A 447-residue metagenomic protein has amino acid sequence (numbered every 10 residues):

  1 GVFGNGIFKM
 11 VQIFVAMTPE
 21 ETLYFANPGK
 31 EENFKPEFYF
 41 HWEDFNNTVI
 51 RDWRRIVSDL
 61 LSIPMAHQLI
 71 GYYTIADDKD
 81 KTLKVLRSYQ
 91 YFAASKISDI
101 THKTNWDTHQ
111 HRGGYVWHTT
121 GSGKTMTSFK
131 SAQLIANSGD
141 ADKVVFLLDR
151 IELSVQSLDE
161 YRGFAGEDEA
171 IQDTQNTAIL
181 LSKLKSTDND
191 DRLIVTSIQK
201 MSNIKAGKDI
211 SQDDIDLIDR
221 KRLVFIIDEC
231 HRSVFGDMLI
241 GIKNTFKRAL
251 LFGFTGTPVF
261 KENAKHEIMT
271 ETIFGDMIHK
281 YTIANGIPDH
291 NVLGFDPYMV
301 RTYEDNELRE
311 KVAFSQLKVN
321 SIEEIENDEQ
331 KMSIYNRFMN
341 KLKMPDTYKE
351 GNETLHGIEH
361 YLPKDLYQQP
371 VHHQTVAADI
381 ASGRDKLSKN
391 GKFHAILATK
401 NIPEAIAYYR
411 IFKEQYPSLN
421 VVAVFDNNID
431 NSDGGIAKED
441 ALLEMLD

Functional and structural regions predicted by a protein language model:
G1-K143, E152, Q156-D168, N189 (+4 more regions): ATP-dependent helicase/translocase motor core
V116-H118, D142-R150, F393-N401: Conserved RecA-like ASCE P-loop NTPase motor core of nucleic-acid helicases/translocases
T119-T120, E229-S233, T245-N263: Conserved helicase ATPase motor motifs in RecA-like P-loop NTPase domains
G163-G207: Inter-Walker segment of RecA-like/P-loop motor cores
T177-I194, L217, N431-D447: Conserved motor-coupling elements within RecA-like helicase/translocase cores
L193-I227, R232-G241: Conserved RecA-like ASCE ATPase "motif II neighborhood" in helicase/translocase motors
A264-K392, Y409-E414: Interdomain helical connector at the RecA1-RecA2 junction of SF1/SF2 helicase-like NTPases
I402-N428: Conserved helicase motor "Helicase C" RecA-like lobe of SF1/SF2 P-loop NTPases
